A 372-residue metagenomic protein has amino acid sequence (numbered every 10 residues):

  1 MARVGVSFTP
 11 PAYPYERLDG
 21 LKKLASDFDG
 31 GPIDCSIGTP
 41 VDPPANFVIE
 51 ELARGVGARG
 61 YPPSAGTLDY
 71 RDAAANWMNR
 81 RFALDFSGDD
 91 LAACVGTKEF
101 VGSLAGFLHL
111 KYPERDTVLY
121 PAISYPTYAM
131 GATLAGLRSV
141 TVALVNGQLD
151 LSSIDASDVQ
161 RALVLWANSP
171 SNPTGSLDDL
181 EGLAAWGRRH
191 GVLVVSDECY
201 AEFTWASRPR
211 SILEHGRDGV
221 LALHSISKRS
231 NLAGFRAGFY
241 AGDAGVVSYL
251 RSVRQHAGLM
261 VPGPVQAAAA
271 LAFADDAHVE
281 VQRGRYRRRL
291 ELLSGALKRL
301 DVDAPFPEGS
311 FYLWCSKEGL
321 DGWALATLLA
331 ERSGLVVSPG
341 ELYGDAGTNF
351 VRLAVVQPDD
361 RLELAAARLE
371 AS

Functional and structural regions predicted by a protein language model:
A2-E99, A272-F273: N-terminal small-domain helix-loop-helix segment of the aminotransferase-like
N76, L328-V337, Y343-S372: PLP-dependent enzyme catalytic core of the Aspartate aminotransferase-like
G106-A167: PLP-dependent aminotransferase-like
D116, R189-L193, D218: A short helix->loop->beta-strand "cap" motif at the edges of active sites that frequently abuts
V145-A206: Active-site phosphate-binding strand-loop segment of PLP-dependent enzymes
G216-R287, S372: Conserved core segment of the aminotransferase class I/II
Q266, A270, Y286-S294, A304-S316 (+1 more regions): Conserved glycine-rich beta-strand-loop-beta hairpin in the small C-terminal domain of fold type I
